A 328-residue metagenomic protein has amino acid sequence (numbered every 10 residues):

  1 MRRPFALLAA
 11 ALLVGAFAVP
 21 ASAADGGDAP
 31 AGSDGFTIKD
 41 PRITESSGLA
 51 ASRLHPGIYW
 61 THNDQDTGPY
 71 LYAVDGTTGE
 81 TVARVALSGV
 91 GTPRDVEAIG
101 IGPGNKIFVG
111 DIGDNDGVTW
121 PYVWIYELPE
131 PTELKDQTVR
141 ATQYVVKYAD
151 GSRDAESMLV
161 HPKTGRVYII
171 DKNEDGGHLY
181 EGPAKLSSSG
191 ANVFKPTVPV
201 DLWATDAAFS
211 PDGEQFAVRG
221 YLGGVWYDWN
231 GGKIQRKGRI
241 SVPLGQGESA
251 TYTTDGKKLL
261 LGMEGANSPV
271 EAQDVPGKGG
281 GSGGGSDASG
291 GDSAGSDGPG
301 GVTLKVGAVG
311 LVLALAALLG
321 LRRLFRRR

Functional and structural regions predicted by a protein language model:
R2-G15, P20-R328: Sequence/structural signature of beta-propeller domains
